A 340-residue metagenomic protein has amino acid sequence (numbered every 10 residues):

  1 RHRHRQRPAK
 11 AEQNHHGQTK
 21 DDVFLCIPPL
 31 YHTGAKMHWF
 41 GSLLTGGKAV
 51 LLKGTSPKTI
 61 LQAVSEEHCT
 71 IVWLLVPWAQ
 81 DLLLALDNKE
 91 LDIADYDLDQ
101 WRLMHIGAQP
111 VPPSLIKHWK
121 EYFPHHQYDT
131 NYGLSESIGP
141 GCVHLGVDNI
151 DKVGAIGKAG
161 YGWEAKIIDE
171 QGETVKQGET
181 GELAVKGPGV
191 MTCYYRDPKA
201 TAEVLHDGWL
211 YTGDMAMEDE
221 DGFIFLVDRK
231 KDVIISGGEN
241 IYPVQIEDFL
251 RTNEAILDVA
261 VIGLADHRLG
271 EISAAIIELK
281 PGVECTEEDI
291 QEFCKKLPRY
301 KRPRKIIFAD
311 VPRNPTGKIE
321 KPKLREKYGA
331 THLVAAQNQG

Functional and structural regions predicted by a protein language model:
H2-E12, F24, L61-A63, A79-D87 (+7 more regions): Adenylate-forming
H2-V23, Y31-I71, A85-L86: Conserved AMP-binding/adenylation subdomain of ANL enzymes
L44, C69-L74, L83-D151, E164: Gly/Ser/Thr-rich phosphate-binding loop
V64, V72, E182, K186-G187 (+6 more regions): AMP-binding/adenylate-forming catalytic core of the ANL superfamily
Q100, H125, G162, A255-D258 (+1 more regions): Glycine-centered tight turns that cap/initiate beta-strands
A108, G133, G157, D214 (+1 more regions): Active-site glycine-centered loops adjacent to acidic/histidine catalytic or metal-binding residues that shape
P110, H144, I150-R196, D221: Adenylate-forming AMP-binding core of the ANL superfamily, especially NRPS adenylation
K327-G340: Acidic/polar alpha-helix N-cap and adjacent early helical turns within long charge-rich amphipathic helices/linkers
